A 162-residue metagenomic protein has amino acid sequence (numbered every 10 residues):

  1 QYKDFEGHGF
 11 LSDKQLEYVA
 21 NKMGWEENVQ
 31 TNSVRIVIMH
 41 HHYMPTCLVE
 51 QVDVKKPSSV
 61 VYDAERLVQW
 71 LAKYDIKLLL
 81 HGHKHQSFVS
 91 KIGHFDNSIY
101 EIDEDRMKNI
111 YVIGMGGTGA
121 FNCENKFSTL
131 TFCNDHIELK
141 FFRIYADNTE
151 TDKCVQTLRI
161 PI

Functional and structural regions predicted by a protein language model:
K3-S98: His/acidic metal-ligating clusters that form di-metal
S87, K91-I162: Binuclear metal-dependent phosphoesterase catalytic core
